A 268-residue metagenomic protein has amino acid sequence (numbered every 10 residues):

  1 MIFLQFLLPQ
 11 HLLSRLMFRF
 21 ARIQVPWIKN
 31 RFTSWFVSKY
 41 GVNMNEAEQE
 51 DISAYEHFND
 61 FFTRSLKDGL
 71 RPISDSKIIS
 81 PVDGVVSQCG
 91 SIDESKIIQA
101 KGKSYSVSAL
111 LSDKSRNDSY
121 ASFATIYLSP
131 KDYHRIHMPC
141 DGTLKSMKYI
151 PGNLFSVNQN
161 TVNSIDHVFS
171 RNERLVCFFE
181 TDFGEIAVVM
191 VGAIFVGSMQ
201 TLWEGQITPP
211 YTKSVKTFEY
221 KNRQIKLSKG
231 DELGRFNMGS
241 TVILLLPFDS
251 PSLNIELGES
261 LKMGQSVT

Functional and structural regions predicted by a protein language model:
M1-T268: Contiguous, well-folded functional domains in the mature portion of proteins
